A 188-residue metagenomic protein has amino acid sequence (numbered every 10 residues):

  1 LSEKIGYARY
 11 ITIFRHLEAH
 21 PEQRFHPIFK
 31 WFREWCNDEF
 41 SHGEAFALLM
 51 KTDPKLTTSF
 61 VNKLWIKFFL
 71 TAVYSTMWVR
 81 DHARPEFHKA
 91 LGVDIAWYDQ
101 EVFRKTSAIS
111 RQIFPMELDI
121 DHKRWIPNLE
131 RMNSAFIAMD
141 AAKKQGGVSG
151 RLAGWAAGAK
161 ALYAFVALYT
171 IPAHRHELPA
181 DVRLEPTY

Functional and structural regions predicted by a protein language model:
L1-Y188: Non-heme di-metal
